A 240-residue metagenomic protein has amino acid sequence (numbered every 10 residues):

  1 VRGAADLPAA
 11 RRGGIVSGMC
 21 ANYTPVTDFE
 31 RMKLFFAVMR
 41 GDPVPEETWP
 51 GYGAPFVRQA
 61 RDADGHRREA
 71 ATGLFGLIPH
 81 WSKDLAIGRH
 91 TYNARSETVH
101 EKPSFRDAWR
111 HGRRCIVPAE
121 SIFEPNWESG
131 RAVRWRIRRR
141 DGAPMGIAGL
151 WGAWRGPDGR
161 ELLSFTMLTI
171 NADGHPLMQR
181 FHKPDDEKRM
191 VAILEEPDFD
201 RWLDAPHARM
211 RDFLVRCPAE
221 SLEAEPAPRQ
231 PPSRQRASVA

Functional and structural regions predicted by a protein language model:
R2-A240: Short linear sequence motif anchored by a di-proline
